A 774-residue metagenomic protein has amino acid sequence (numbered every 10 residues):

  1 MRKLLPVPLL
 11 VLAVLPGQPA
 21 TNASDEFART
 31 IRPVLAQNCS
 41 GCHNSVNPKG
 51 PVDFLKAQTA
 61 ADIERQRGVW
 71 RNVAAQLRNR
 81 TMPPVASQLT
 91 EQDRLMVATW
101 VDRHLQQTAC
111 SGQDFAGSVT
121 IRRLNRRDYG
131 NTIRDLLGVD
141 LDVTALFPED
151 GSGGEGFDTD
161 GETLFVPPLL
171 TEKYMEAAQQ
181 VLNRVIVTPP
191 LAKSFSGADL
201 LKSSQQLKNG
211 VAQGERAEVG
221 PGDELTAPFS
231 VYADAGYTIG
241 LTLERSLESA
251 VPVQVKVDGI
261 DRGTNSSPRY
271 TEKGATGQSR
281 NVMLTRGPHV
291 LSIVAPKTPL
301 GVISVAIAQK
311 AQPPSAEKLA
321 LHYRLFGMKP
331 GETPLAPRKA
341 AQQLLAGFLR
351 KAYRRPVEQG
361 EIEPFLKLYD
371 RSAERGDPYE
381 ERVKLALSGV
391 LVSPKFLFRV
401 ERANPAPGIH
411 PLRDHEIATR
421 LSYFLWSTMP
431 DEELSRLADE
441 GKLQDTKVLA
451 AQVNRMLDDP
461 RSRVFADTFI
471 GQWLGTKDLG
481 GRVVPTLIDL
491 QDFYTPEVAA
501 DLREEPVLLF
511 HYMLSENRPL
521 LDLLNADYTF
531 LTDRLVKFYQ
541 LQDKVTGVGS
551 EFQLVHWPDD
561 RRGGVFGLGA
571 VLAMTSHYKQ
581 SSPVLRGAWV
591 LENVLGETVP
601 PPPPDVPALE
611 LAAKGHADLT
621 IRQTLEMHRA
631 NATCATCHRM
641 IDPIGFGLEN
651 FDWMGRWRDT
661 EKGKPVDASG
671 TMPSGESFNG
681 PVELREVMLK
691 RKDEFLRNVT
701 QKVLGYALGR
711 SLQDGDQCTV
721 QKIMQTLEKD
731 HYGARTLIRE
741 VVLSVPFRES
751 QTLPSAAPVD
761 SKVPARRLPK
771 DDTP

Functional and structural regions predicted by a protein language model:
R2-L9: Sec-dependent signal peptide recognition, specifically the positively charged N-region followed immediately by
L10-G197, K297-T298, A308-F326, R350-E358 (+13 more regions): Aromatic- and Gly/Pro-enriched helix-to-coil junctions and flexible linker segments
G17-N72, N79-E91, V536, E551-K690 (+6 more regions): Sequence context surrounding c-type heme c attachment/ligation sites in exported
W100, T120, D128, T132 (+12 more regions): Extended surface/linker regions that mediate inter-domain or inter-protein docking in multi-component redox
Y237, H289-L291: A short tyrosine-centered beta-strand micro-motif
V257-P288: Extracellular carbohydrate recognition and processing domains and analogous Trp-centered ligand-binding platforms
S292-L300: Short beta-strand-plus-loop segments that form exposed binding edges in beta-rich domains
L335, A341, E363, Y379 (+11 more regions): Long, ordered, helix-rich scaffold segments
